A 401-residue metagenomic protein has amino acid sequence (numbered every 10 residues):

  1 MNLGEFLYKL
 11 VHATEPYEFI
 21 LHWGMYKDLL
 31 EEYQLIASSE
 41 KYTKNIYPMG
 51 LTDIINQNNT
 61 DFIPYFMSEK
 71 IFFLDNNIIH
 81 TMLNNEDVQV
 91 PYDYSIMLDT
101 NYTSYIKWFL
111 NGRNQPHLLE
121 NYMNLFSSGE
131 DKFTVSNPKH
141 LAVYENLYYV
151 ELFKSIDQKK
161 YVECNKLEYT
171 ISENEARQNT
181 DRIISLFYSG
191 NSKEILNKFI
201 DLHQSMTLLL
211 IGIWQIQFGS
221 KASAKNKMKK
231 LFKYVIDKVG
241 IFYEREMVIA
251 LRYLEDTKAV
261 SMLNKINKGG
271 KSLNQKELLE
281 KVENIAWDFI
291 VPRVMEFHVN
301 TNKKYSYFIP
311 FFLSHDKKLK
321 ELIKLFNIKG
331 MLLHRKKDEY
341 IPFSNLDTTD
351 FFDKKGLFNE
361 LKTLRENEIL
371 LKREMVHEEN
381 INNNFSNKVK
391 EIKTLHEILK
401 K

Functional and structural regions predicted by a protein language model:
N2-F308, I323-K401: Active-site-proximal, substrate-binding regions of enzyme catalytic domains and RNA-binding/basic surfaces
I309-L322: Extended hydrophobic secondary-structure segments that form protein cores and membrane-embedded regions
